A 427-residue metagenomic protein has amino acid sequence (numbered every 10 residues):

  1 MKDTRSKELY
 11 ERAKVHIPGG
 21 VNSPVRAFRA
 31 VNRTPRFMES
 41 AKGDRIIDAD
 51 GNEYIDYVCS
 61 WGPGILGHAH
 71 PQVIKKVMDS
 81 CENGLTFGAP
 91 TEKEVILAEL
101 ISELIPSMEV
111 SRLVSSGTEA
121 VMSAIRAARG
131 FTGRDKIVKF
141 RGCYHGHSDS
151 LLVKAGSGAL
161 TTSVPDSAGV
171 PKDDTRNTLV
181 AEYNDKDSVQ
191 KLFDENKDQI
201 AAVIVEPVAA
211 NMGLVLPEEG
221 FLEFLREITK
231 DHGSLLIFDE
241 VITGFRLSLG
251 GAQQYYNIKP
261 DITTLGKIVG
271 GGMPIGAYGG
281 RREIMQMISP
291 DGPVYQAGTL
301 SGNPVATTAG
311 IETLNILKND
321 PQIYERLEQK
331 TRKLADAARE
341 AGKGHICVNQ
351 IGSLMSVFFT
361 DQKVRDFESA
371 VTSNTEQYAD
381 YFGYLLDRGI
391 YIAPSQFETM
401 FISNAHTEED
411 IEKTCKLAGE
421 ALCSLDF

Functional and structural regions predicted by a protein language model:
M1-F427: Conserved N-terminal phosphate-binding loop of PLP-dependent enzymes in the Aspartate aminotransferase
